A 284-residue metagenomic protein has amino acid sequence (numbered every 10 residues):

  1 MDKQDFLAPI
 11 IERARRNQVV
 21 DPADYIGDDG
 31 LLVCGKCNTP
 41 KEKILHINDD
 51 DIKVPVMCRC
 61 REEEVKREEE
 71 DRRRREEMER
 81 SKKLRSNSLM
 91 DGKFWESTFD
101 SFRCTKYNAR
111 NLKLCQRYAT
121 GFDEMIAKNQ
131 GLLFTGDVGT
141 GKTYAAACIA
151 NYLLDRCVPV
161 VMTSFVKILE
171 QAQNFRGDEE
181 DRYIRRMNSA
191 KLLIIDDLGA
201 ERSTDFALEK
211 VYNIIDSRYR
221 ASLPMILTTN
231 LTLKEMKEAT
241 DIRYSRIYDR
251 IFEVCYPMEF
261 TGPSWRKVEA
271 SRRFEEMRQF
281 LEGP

Functional and structural regions predicted by a protein language model:
M1-A109, V268-P284: A short, basic N-terminal segment
F99-M125: N-terminal pre-Walker A segment at the start of P-loop NTPase domains
E124-A146: Walker A/P-loop nucleotide-binding motif
N129-L133, P159-V160, L192, P224: Residue-level preference for the first positions of well-ordered beta-strands
A147-N151: A conserved segment at the C-terminal end of the G1
L153-K191: AAA+/P-loop NTPase substrate/partner-engagement loops
E170-A172, E201-P284: Replace "adjacent to P-loop NTPase cores in ATP/GTP-dependent enzymes" with "adjacent to NTP-binding cores
D197-L198: Walker B catalytic acidic pair
